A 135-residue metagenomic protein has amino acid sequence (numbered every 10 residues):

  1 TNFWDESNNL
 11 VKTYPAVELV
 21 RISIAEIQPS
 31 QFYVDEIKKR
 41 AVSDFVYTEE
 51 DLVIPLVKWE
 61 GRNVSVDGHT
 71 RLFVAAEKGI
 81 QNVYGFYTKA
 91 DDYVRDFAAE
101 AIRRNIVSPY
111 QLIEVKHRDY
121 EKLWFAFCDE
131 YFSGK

Functional and structural regions predicted by a protein language model:
N2-V66, T70, A76: Short alpha-helix boundary/capping and kink motifs at helix termini
R62-K135: Basic- and aromatic-enriched surface patches that contact anionic nucleotides/nucleic acids
